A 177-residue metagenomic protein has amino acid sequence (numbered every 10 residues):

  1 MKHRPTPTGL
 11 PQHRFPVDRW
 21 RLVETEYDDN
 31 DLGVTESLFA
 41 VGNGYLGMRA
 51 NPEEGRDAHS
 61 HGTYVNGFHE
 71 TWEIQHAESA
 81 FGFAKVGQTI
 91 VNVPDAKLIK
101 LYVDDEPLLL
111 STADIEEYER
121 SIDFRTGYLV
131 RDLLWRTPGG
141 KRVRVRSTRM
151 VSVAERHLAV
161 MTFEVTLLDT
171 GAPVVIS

Functional and structural regions predicted by a protein language model:
K2-S177: Beta-sandwich/jelly-roll carbohydrate-recognition scaffolds of carbohydrate-active enzymes
